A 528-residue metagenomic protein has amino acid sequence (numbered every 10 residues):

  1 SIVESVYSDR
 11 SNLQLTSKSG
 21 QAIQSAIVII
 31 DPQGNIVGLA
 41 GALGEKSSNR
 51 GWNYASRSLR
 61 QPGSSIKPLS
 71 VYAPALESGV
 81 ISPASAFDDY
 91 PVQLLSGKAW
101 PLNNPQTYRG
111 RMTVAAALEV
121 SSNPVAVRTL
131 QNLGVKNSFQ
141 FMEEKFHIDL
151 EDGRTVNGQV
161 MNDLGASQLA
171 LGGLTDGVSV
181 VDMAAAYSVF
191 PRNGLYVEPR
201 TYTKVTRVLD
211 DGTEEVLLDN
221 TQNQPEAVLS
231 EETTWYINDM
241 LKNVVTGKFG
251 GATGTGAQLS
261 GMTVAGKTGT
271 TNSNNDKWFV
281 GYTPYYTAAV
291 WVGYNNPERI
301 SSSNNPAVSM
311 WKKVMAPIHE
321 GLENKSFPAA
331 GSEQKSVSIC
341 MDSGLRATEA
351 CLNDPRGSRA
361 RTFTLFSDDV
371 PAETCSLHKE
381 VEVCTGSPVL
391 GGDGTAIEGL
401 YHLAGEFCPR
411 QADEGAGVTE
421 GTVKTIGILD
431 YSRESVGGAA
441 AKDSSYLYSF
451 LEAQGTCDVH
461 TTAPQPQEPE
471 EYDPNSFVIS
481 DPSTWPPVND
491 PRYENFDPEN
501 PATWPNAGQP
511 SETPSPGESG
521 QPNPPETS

Functional and structural regions predicted by a protein language model:
S1-S17, I23, I27-I29, I36-G41 (+5 more regions): A penicillin-recognizing enzyme superfamily signal
D31, K46, L76-A84, D149-G153 (+2 more regions): Secondary-structure transition/capping motifs at alpha-helix termini and the adjoining loop/turn into the next element
I36, P62-L76, P83, V125-A126 (+2 more regions): Extended, hydrophobic alpha-helical segments in both membrane/secreted and soluble proteins
I66, L76-L95, V135-N137, G194-V205 (+1 more regions): Short, well-structured active-site flanking segments
V80-S138, A166, D210-N243: Conserved catalytic neighborhood of penicillin-recognizing serine enzymes
K98-N103, G134-M183: Mid-domain, small-residue-enriched loop/turn segments at the edges of structured enzyme/sensor domains
V114, A126, Q168, V180-M183 (+2 more regions): Short runs of predominantly hydrophobic/aromatic residues within well-ordered alpha helices that form helix-helix
V264-A265, G269-S528: Soluble, non-transmembrane domains of envelope/secretory-pathway proteins that act on or interact with carbohydrate
